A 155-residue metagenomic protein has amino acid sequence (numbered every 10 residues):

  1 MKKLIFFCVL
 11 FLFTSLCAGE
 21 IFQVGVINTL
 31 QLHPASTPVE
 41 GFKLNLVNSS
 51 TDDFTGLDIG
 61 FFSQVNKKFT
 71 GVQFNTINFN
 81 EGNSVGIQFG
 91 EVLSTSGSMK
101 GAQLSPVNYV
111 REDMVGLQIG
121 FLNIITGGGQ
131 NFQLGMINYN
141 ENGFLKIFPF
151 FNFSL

Functional and structural regions predicted by a protein language model:
L4-F13: Sec-dependent N-terminal signal peptides
A18-L155: Surface-exposed, glycine- and small/polar-enriched segments that build interaction surfaces at terminal
